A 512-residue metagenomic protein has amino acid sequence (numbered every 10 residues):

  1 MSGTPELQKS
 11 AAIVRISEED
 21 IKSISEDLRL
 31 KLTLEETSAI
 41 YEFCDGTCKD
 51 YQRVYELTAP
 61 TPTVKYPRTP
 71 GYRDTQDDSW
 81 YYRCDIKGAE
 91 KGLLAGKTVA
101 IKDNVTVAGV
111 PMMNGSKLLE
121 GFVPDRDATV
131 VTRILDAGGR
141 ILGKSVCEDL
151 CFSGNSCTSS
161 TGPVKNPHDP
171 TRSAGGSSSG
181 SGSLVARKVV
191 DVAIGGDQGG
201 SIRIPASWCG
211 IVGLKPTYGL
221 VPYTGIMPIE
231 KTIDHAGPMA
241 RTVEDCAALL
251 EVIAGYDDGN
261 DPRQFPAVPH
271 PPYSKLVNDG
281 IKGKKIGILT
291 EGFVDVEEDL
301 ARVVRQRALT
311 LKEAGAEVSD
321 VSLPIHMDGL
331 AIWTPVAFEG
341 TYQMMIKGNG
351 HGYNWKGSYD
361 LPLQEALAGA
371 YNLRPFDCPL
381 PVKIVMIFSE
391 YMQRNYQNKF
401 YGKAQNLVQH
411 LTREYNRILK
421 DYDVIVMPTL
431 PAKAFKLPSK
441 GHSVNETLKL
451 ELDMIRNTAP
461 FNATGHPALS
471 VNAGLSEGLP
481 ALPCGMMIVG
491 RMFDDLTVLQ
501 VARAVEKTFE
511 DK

Functional and structural regions predicted by a protein language model:
M1-L94, V252-A459, A463, F493 (+1 more regions): Amidase signature
A12, I16, S25-E26, L30-Q198 (+2 more regions): Gly/Ser-rich catalytic/binding loops embedded in alpha/beta enzyme cores
R29, Y82, A100, L118-V123 (+3 more regions): Short, well-ordered beta-strand elements within core beta-sheets of diverse protein domains
V110-P111, C151-S153, I204, E298 (+3 more regions): Short glycine-/acidic-enriched loop or helix-start segments at secondary-structure transitions that form or flank
N114-E120, G441-E446, I488: Short glycine-enriched, charge-decorated loop/helix-capping segments at active-site entrances that position
D127-A128, T132-I253, N462-G474, P480-G485: Short glycine/serine-rich loop segments
K144, G195, L289, V321 (+3 more regions): Generic beta-strand/beta-sheet core signal
C484-F493: Short, electropositive alpha-helical surface patch
